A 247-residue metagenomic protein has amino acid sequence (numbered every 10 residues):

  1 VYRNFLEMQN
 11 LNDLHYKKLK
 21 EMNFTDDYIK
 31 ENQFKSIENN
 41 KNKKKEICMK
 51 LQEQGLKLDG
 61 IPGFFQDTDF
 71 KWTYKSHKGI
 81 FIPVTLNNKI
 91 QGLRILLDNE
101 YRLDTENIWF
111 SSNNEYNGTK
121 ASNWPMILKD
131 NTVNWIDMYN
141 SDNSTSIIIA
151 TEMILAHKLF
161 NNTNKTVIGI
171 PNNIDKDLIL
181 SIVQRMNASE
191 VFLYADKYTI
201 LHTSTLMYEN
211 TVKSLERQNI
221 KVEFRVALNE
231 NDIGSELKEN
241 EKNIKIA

Functional and structural regions predicted by a protein language model:
V1-D67, Y198-T199, E209: Non-catalytic accessory segments of DNA primases and related replication-initiation nucleases
F5, Q9, V84, E236-L237: Generic structural signal for hydrophobic core residues of well-folded globular domains
K18-F24, F34, E115-D137, A227-E239: Short, exposed beta-strand "edge-strand" segments with a Pro/Gly-rich flavor and a Y/T-containing core
L19, N88, L193: A residue-level signal for conserved active-site and pocket-lining positions in enzyme catalytic cores
F24, I29, K75, D142 (+2 more regions): A generic structural signal for short, non-catalytic loop/turn and secondary-structure boundary residues
E38-M49, D104, D232-E239: Short, solvent-exposed polar/charged micro-motifs at secondary-structure junctions
K43-N187: Phosphate-handling DNA/RNA-contact segment within nucleic-acid enzymes
Q91, L103, S144-I147, M153-A247: TOPRIM fold recognition
